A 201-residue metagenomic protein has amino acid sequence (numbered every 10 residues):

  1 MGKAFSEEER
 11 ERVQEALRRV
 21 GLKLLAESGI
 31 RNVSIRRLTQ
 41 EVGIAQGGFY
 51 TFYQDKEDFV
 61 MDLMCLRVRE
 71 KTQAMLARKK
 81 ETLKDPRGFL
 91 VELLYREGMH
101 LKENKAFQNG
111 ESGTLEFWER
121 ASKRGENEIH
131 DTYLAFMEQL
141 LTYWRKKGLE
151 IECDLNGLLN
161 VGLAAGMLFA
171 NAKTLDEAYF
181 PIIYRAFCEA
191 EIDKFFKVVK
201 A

Functional and structural regions predicted by a protein language model:
M1-S28, R37: Basic, helix-initiating cap at the start of DNA-binding domains
K3-A4, E41-A45, F52, R185 (+1 more regions): Basic/polar phosphate-binding segments, predominantly the helix-turn-helix DNA-binding elements of transcriptional
A16, Y53, V60-A74: Alpha-helical DNA-contacting segments of helix-turn-helix folds
L24-D58, D62: Helix-turn-helix
D62, L76-E103, L158-L159: Hydrophobic alpha-helical connector segments
T72-Q73, W118-K147, C153-N160, A178: Amphipathic alpha-helical packing segments from all-alpha helical-bundle domains
G88-F89, Y95-R124, E138, N171-T174: Amphipathic alpha-helical segments used for helix-helix packing
A135-K146, A164-A201: C-terminal peripheral helix-coil segments that are non-catalytic and often amphipathic
